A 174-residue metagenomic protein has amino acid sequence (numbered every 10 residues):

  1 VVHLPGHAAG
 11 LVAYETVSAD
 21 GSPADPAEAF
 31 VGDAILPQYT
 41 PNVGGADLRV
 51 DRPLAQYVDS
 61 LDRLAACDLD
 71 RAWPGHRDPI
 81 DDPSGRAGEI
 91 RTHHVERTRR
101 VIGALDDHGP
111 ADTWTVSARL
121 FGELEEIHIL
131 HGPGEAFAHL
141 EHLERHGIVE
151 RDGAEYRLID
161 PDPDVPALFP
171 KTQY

Functional and structural regions predicted by a protein language model:
V2-T98: Metallo-beta-lactamase
H76, V101, L143: Residue-level signal for inorganic ion chemistry
R97-R100, R151: Charged, glycine-enriched surface loops/patches that mediate electrostatic binding to polyanionic ligands
A104-Y174: C-terminal regulatory/interaction regions
